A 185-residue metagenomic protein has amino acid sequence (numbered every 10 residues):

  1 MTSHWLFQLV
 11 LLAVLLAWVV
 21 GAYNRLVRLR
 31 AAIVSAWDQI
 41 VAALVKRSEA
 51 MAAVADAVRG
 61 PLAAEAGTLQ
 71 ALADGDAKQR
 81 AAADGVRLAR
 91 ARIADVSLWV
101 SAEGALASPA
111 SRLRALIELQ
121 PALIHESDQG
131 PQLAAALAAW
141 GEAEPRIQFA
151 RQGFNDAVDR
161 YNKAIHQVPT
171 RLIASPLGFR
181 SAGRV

Functional and structural regions predicted by a protein language model:
T2-V185: A helix-centric hydrophobic-segment signal that preferentially recognizes long, alpha-helical stretches used
